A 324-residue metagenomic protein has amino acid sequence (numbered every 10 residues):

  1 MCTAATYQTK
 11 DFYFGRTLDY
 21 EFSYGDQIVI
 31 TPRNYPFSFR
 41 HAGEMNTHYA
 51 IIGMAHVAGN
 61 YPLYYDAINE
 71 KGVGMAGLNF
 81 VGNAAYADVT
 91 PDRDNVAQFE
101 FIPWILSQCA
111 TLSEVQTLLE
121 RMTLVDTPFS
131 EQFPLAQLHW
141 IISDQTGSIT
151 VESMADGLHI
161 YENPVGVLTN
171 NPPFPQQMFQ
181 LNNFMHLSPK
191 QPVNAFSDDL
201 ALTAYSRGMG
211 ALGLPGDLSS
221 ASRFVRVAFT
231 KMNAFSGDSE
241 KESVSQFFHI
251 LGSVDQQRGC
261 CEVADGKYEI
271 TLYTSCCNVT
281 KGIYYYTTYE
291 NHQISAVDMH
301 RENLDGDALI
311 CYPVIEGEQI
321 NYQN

Functional and structural regions predicted by a protein language model:
M1-D94, D126, C311-I315, Q319-N324: A contiguous strand-loop segment
M1-Y13, L118, T127-S130, L135-A136 (+2 more regions): C-terminus-biased signal that marks the final domain/tail of proteins
Q8-D11, N69-K71, S143-G147, E152-G157 (+2 more regions): Short acidic-glycine loop/turn motifs at beta-strand connectors
F14, M75-G77, I160, Y284-T287: Short hydrophobic/aromatic-rich beta-strand segments that constitute the beta-sheet cores of beta-sandwich/beta-barrel
Y20-F22, V81-N83, D156-H159, G166 (+1 more regions): Short, surface-exposed beta-strand-loop junctions and turns on beta-sheet-rich folds
D92-P128, E240-F248: Proteins synthesized as precursors that undergo proteolytic processing into mature forms
R121-H159: Catalytic cofactor-binding cores of redox enzymes
